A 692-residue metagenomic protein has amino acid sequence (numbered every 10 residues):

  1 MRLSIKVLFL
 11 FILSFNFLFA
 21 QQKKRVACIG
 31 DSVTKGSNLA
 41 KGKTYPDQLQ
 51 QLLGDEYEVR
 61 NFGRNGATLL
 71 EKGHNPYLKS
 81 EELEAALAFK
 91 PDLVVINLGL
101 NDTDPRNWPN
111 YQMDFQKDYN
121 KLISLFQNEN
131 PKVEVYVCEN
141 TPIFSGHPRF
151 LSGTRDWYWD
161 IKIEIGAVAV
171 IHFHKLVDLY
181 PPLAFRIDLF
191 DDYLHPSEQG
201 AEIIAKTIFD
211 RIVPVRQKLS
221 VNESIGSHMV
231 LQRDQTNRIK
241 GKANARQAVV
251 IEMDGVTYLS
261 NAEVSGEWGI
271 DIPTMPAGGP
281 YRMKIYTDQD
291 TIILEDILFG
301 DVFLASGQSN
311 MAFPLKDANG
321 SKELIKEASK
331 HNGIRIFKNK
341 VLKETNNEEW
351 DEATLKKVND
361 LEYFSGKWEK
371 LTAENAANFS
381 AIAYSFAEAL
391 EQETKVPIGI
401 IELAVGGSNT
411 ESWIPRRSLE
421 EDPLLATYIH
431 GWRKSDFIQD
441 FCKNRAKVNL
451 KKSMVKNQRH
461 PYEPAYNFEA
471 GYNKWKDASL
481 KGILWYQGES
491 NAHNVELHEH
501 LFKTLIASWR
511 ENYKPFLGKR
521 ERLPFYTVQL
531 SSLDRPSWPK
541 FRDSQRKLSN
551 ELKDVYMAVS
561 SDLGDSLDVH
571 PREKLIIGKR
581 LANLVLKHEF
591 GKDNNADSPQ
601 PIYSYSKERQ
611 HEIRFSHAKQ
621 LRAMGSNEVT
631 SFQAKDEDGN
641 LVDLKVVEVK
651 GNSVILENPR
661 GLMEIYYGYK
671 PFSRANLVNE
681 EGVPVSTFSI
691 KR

Functional and structural regions predicted by a protein language model:
M1-Q22: Bacterial Sec-dependent N-terminal signal peptides
L18-N65, L83-A88, K316, K322-E323 (+2 more regions): Serine-esterase "nucleophile elbow" of acetyl-processing enzymes
Y77-V215, K451, P464-P599: Alpha-helical cap/lid subdomain in secreted, periplasmic, or secretory-pathway luminal O-acyl-processing enzymes
R216-A245, E295-A305, A312, H588-Y603: Non-catalytic, glycine-rich low-complexity segments
E223, Q232-T236, I576, N583 (+1 more regions): Surface beta-strand/loop "capping" patches
K240-S321, E393: Extended acidic/polar, glycine-enriched regions that form or flank non-catalytic beta-rich accessory modules
T257, E612-R692: C-terminal beta-sandwich/jelly-roll accessory domains of carbohydrate-active enzymes
N319-T372, T394-Y466: Surface-exposed loop and adjacent secondary-structure segments within mature catalytic domains
